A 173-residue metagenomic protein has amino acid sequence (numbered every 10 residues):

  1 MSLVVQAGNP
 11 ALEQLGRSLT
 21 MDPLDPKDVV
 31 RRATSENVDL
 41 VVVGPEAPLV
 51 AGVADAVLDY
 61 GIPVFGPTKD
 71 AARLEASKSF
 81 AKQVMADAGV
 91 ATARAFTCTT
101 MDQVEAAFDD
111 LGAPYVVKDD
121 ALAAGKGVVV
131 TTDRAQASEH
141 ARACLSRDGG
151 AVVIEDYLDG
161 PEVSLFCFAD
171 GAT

Functional and structural regions predicted by a protein language model:
M1, A169-T173: Short, intrinsically disordered, charge-balanced linker/junction segments flanking boundaries in proteins
M1-D70: ATP-binding N-terminal substructure of ATP-dependent carboxylate-amine bond-forming enzymes
S18-D25, F96-T100, T131: Short acidic-hydrophobic, aromatic-tinged amphipathic segments that line or gate anion-handling sites
L24, E46-P48, C98-D102, L158: Short beta->alpha connector loops
L49-A51, V104, E162-V163: Short, well-ordered alpha-helical microsegments
P67-G127, R134: A conserved helix-loop-beta module that forms one wall/lid of the active-site cleft in ATP-utilizing catalytic domains
A91-A93, D110, P114-V117, V130-F168: Conserved ATP-binding module of the ATP-grasp superfamily
